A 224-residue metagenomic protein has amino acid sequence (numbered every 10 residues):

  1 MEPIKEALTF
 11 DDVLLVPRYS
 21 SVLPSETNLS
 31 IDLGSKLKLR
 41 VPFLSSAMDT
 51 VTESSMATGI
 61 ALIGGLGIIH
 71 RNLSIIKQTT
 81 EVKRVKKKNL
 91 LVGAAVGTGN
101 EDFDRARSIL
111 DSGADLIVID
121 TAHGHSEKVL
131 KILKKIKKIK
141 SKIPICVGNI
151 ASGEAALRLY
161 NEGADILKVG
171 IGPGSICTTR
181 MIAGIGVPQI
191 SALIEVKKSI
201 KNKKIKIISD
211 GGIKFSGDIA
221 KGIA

Functional and structural regions predicted by a protein language model:
M1-F43: An N-cap/entry alpha-helix motif that binds or orients negatively charged groups
P3, V13, V51-A224: Alpha/beta enzyme core
P42-S45, G211: Short FAD-binding loop at a beta-strand-to-alpha-helix junction that anchors the flavin cofactor in diverse
